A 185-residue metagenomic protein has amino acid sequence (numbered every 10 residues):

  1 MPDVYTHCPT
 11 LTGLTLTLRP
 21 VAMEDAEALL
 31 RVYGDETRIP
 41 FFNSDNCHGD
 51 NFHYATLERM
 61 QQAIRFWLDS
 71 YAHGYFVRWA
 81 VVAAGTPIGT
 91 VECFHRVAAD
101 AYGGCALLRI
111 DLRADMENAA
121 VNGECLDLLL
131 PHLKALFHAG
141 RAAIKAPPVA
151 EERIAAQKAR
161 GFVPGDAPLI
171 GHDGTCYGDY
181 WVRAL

Functional and structural regions predicted by a protein language model:
M1-M116, H132-G140, A146-E152, K158-L185: GNAT-family acyltransferases
A119-K134: Conserved acetyl-CoA-binding loop-helix of GNAT-fold acetyltransferases
